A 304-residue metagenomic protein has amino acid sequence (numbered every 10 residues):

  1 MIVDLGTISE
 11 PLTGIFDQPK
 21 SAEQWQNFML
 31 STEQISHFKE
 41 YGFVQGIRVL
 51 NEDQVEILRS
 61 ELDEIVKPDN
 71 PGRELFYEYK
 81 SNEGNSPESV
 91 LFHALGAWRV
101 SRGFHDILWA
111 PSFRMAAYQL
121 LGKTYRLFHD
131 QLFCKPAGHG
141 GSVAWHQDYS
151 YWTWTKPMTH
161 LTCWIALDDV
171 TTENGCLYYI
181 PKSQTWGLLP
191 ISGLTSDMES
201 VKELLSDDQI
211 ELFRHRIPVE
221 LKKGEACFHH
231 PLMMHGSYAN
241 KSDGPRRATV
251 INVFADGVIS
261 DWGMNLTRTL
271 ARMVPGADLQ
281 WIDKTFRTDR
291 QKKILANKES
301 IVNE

Functional and structural regions predicted by a protein language model:
I2-K20, P68, R73-Y77, G193-L194 (+2 more regions): Non-heme Fe(II)/2-oxoglutarate
I2-Y41, I47-W145, Y151-W154, S192 (+1 more regions): Non-heme Fe(II)-dependent double-stranded beta-helix
G14, V170-M234: Double-stranded beta-helix
M115-A116, S150-T153, I165-D168, E211-P218 (+1 more regions): Short helix-to-loop capping/linker segments positioned immediately adjacent to catalytic or ligand/cofactor-binding
Q131, Q147-Y149, I165-D169, P181: Short, structured patches in soluble enzyme cores that scaffold and shape functional sites
P136, T171, W186, A255-G257: Feature marks short, surface-exposed loop/turn motifs that line or immediately flank catalytic pockets and channel
D148-H160, R214-H215, L221, G244-P245: A short beta-loop-beta micro-motif enriched in histidine and acidic residues
W154-T172, E220, F228, N252-A255: Short, conserved beta-strand element in jelly-roll/cupin
